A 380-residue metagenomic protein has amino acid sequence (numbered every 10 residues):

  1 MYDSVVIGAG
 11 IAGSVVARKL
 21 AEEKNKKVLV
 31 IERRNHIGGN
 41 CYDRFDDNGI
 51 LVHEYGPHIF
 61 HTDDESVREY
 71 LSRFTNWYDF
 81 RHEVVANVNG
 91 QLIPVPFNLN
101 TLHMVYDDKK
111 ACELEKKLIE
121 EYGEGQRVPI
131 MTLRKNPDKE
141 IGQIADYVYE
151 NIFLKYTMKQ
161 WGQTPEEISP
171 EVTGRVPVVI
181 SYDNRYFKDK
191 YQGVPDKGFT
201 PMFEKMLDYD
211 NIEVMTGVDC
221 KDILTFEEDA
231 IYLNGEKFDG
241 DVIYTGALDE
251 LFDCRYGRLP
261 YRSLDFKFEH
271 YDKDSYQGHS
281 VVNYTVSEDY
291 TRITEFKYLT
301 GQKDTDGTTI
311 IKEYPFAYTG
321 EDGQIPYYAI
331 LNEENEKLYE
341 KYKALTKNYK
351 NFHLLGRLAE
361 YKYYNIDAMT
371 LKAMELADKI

Functional and structural regions predicted by a protein language model:
Y2-V30: N-terminal Rossmann-like FAD-binding beta1-loop-alpha1 element of flavoenzymes
R18, E22, D43, D208 (+2 more regions): Short, well-ordered alpha-helices that flank and scaffold nucleotide-derived cofactor binding pockets
A21-D47: Glycine-rich FAD pyrophosphate-binding loop
E23, D222-L345: Mid-domain catalytic core of redox enzymes that form a hydrophobic substrate pocket/lid adjacent to a catalytic redox
K27, L51, N76, N211-E213 (+1 more regions): Conserved beta-strand segments of alpha/beta enzyme cores
N48-E121: Dinucleotide-binding Rossmann-like beta1-alpha1 core, especially the glycine-rich loop that anchors the ADP
N89-I93, L99-F238: Active-site/ligand-binding neighborhood in enzyme catalytic cores
I325-I380: C-terminal catalytic lobe of FAD-dependent flavoproteins
